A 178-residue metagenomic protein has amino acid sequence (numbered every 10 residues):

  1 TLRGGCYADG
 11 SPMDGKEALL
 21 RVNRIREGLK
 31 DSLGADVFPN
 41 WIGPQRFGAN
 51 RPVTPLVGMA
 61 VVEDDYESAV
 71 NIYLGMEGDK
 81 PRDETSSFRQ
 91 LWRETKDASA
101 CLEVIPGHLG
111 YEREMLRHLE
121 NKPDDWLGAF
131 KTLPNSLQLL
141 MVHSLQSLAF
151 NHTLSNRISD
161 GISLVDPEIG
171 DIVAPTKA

Functional and structural regions predicted by a protein language model:
T1-A178: Extended, charged/glycine-rich binding lobes that contact polyanionic ligands
